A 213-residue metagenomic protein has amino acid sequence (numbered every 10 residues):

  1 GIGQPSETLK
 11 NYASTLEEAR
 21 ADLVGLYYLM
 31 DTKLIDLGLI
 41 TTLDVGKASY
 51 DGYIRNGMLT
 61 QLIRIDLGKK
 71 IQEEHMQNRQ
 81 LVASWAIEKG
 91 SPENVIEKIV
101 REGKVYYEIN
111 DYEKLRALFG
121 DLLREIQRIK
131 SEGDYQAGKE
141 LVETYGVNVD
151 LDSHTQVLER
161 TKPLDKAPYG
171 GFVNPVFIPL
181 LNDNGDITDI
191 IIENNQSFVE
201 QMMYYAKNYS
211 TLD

Functional and structural regions predicted by a protein language model:
G1-A19: Post-HEXXH active-site segment of zinc metalloproteases
G3-S6, T41, Q156: Short, well-ordered helical secondary-structure segments
S14-D31: An active-site-proximal "capping" alpha-helix that borders the catalytic cofactor pocket
L26-I129: Long, well-structured alpha-helical subdomains associated with metal-dependent extracellular/ecto-lumenal hydrolases
E97-D213: Non-catalytic terminal regions of proteins
